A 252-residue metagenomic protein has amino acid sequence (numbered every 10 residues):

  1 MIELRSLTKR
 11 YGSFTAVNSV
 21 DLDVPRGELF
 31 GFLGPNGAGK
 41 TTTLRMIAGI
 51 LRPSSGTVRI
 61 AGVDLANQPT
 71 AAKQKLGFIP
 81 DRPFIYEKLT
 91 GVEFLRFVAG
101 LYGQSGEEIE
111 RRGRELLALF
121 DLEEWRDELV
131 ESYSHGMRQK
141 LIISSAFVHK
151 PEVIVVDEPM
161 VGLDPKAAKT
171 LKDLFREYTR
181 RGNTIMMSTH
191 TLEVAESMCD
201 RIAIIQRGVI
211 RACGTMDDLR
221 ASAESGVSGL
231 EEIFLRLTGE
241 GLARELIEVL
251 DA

Functional and structural regions predicted by a protein language model:
M1-T8, A243-A252: ABC-family P-loop ATPase nucleotide-binding domain
I2, K9-M187, L192-Q206, R211-A212: ABC transporter nucleotide-binding domains
T90, L129, V227-E231, L235: Secondary-structure junction/capping motif
L116, S222, I233-L237: Short acidic/histidine-centered micro-motifs embedded in hydrophobic/aromatic stretches that mark compact functional
V209-E232: Conserved beta-strand-loop-alpha-helix hinge in the C-terminal portion of ABC ATPase nucleotide-binding domains
G226, R236-R244: Phosphate/oxyanion-binding loops and surfaces in catalytic or ligand/nucleic-acid-binding neighborhoods
